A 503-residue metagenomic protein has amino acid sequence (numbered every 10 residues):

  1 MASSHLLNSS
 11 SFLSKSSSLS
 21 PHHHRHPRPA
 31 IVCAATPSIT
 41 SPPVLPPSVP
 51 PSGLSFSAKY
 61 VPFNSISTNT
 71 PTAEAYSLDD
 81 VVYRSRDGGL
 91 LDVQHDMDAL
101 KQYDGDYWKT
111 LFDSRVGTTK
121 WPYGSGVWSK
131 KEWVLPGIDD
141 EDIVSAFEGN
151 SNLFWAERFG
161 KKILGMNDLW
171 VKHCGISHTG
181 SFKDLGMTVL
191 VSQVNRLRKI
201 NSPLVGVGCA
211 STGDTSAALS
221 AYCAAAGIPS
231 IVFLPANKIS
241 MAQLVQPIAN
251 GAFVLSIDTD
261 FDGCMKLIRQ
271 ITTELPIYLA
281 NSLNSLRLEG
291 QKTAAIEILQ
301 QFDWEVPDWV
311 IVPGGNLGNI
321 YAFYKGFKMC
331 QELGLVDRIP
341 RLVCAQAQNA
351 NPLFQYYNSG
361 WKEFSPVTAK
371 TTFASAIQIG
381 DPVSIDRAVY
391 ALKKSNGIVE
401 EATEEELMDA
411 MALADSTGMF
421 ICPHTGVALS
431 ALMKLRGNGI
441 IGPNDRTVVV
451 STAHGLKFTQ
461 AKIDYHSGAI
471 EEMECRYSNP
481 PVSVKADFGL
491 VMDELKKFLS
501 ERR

Functional and structural regions predicted by a protein language model:
A2-R503: PLP-dependent amino-acid enzyme catalytic core
